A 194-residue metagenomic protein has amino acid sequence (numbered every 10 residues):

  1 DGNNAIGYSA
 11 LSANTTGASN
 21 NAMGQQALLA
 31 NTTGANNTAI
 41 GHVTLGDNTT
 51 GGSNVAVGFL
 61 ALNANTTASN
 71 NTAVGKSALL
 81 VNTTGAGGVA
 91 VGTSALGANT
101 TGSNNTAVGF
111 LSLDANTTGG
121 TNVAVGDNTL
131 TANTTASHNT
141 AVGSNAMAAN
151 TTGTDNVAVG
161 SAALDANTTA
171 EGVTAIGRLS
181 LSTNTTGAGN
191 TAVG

Functional and structural regions predicted by a protein language model:
D1-G194: Glycine- and small/polar-enriched repetitive beta-structure motifs of secreted/surface proteins
